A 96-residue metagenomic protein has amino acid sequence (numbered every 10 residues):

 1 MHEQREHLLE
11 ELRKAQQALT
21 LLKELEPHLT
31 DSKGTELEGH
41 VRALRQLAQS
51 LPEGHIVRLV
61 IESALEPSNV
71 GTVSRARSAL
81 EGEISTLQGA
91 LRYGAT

Functional and structural regions predicted by a protein language model:
M1-H2, N69: Polar low-complexity intrinsically disordered regions
H2-S32: Short terminal alpha-helical segments
T20-E81, S85-T96: Long, low-complexity or tandemly repetitive, helically biased scaffold regions used for multimeric assembly/adhesion
